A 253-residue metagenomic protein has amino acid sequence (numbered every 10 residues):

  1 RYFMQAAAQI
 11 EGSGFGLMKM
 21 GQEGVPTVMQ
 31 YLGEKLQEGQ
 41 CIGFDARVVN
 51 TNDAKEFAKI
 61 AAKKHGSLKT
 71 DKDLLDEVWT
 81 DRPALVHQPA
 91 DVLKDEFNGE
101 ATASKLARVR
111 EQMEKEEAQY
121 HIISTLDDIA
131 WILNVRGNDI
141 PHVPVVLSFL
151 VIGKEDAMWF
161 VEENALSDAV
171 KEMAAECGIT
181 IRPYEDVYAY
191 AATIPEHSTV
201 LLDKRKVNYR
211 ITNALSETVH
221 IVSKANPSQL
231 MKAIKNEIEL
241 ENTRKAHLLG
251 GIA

Functional and structural regions predicted by a protein language model:
R1-A253: A composition/biophysics-driven feature that prefers long, compositionally simple stretches
